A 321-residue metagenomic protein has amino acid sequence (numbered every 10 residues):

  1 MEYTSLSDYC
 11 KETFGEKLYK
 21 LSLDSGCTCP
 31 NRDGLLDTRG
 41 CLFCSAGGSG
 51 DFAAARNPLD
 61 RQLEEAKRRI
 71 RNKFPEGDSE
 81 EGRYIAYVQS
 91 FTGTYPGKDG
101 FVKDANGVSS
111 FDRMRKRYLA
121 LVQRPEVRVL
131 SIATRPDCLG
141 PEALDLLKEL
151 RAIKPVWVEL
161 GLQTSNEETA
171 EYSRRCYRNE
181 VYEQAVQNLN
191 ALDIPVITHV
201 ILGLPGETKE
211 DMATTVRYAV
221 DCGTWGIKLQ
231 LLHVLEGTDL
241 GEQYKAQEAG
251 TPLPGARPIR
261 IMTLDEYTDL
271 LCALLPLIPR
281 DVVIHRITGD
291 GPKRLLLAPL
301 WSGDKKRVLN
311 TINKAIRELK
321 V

Functional and structural regions predicted by a protein language model:
M1-D8, F14-Y19, G226, V234-V321: Auxiliary Fe-S-binding modules of radical SAM enzymes
M1-I85: N-terminal [4Fe-4S]-dependent radical SAM core
Y19-L23, Y84-A86, L130-I132, V156-L160 (+3 more regions): Hydrophobic faces of well-ordered beta-strands that scaffold small-molecule active sites in alpha/beta enzyme cores
G47-A66, I70-V108, R124-L139, P155-V181 (+1 more regions): Core AdoMet radical
I70-D78, L119-P125, D145-P155, Q187-A191 (+1 more regions): Acidic (Asp/Glu)-rich catalytic clusters
K98-Y118, G140-R151: Distinct, well-ordered alpha-helical segments
R115-A120, K148, T208-W225, G291-N313: Short, electropositive alpha-helical surface patch
E180-D239, D265-D290: Conserved C-terminal portion of the radical SAM core fold that forms the substrate/S-adenosylmethionine-binding
